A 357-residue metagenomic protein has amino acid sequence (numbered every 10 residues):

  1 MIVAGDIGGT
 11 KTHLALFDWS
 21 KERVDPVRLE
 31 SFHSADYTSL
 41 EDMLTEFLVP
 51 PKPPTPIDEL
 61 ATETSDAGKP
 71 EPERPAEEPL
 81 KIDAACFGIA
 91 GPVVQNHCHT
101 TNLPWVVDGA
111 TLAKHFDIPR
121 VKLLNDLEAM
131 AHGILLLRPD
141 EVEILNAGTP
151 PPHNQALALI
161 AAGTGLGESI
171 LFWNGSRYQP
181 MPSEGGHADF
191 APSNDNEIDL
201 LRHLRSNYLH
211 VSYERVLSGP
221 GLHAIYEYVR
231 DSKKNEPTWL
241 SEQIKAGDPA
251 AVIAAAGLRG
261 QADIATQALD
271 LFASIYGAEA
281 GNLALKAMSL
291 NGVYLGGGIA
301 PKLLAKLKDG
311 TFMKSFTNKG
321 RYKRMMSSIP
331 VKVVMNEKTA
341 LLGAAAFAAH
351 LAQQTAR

Functional and structural regions predicted by a protein language model:
M1-E59, E63, P70, R74 (+2 more regions): ATP-binding/phosphotransfer module of carbohydrate and carboxylate kinases, centering on a glycine-rich
T12, P92-V94, G165-S169, A224 (+1 more regions): Short, acidic Gly/Pro/Ser/Thr-rich loop/turn segments
H33, T100-P104, K122-A129, G148-P152 (+2 more regions): Active-site nucleophile and cofactor-binding loops and adjacent substrate-binding regions of central metabolic enzymes
D42, A110, A129, T164 (+4 more regions): Residues on a specific face of well-ordered alpha-helices
K52, P56, E77-L123, E128-E141 (+2 more regions): Short beta-strand-loop/turn "lid" adjacent to the catalytic site in phosphate-handling enzymes
I82, D117-P119, H153-L157, L166 (+2 more regions): Short coil/turn connectors at secondary-structure junctions
R138-G148, Q155, A348-T355: Short, electropositive alpha-helical surface patch
I144-E214, L304-L307, T311-T317, R321-M326: Glycine-rich phosphate-binding loop of actin/hexokinase-like ATP-binding domains
